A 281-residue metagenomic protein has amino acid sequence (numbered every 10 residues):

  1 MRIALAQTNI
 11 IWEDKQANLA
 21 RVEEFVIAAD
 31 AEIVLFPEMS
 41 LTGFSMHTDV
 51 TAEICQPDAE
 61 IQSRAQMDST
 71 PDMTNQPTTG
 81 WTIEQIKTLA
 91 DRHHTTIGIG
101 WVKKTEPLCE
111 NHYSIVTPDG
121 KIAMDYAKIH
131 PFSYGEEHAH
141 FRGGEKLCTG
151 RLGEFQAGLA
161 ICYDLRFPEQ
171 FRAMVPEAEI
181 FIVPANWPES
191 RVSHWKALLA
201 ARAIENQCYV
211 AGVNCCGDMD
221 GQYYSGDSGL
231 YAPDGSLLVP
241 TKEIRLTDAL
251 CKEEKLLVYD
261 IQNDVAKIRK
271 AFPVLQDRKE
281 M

Functional and structural regions predicted by a protein language model:
M1-L5: Extreme N-terminal starter segment of soluble prokaryotic enzymes
Q7-W12: Short polar catalytic/cofactor-binding loops
K15, E23-P118, D125, E189-C208: Cys-nucleophile CN-hydrolase/nitrilase-fold catalytic domain and related Cys-dependent amidase chemistry that acts on
D49, S114, Y126-F132, G229 (+1 more regions): Short beta->alpha transition motifs characteristic of CBS
W81-G98, R166-E253: CN hydrolase (nitrilase-like) catalytic-core segments centered on the catalytic cysteine and neighboring Lys/Glu
K104-P176, S190-A197, V258, K267-D277 (+1 more regions): Active-site catalytic loop in hydrolytic enzyme cores
I129-F132, I244-K252, I261-D264: A short acidic/small-residue loop/turn micro-motif
